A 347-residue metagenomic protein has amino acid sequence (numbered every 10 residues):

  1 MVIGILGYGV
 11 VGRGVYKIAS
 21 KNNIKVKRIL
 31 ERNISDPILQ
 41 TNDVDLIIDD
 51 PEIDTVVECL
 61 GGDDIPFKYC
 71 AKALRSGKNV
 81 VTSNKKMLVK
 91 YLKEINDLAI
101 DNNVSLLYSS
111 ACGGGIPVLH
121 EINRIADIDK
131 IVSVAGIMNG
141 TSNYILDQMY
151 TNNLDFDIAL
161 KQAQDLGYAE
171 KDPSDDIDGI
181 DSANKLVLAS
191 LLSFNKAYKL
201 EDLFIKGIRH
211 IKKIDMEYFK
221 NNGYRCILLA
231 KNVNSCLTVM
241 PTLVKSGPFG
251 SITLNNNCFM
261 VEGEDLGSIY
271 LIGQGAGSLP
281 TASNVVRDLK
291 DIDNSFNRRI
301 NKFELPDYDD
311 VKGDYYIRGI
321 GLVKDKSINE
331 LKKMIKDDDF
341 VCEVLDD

Functional and structural regions predicted by a protein language model:
V2-K17: Glycine-rich adenosine-cofactor-binding loop
K21-I38: NAD(P)-binding Rossmann-fold cofactor-contacting core
E58-G62, A73-Y91: ADP-ribose/adenylate-binding Rossmann-like module
F67, K85-N123: Rossmann-fold NAD(P)-binding glycine/threonine-rich loop
R124-A189: Conserved anion/nucleotide-ligand pocket segment
L160-S251, N255-C258, G277: Substrate-binding/catalytic subdomain of NAD(P)-dependent oxidoreductase enzymes
P248-K312: ATP-dependent carboxylate/acyl-activation modules
L289, S295-D347: A conserved regulatory-domain signal marking ACT and ACT-like small-molecule sensing domains and adjacent regulatory
